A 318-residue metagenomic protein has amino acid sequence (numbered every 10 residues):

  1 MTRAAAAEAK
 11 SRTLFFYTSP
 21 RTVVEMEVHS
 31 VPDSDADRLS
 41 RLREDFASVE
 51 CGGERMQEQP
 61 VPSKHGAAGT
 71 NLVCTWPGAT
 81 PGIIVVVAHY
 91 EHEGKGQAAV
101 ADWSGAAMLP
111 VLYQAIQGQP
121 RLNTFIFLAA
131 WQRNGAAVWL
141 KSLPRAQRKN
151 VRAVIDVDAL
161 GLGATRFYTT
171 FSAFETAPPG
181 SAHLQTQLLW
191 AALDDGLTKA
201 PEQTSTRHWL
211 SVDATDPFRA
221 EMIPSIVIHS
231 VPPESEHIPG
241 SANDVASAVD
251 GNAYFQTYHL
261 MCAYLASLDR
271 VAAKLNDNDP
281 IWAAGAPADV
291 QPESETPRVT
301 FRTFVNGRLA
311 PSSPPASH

Functional and structural regions predicted by a protein language model:
M1-H29, D289-F301: N-terminal low-complexity, Pro/Thr/Ser-rich intrinsically disordered segments that act as propeptides or flexible
T2-R3, R12, V23-A36, E58-K64 (+4 more regions): Second-shell loop/turn segments in exported
R12-P77: A non-catalytic alpha/beta surface segment that caps or lines the substrate-entry region of metallo-dependent hydrolase
T13, S19-E27, S34-D45, S104-M108 (+10 more regions): Stable alpha-helical elements in mature extracytoplasmic
E44-G52, V111-R121, K141-R148, L189 (+3 more regions): Sec-exported extracytoplasmic/periplasmic mature domains
A68, H92-G180, Q187, A191 (+2 more regions): Acidic/histidine-rich catalytic neighborhood of metal-dependent amide-processing enzymes
V73-T75, I83-V87, I126-A129, R152-V157 (+3 more regions): Structural recognition of the beta-strand scaffold that forms the well-ordered cores of secreted hydrolase catalytic
L160-L309: Active-site-adjacent substrate-binding region of metalloamidase/peptidase-like peptide-processing proteins
